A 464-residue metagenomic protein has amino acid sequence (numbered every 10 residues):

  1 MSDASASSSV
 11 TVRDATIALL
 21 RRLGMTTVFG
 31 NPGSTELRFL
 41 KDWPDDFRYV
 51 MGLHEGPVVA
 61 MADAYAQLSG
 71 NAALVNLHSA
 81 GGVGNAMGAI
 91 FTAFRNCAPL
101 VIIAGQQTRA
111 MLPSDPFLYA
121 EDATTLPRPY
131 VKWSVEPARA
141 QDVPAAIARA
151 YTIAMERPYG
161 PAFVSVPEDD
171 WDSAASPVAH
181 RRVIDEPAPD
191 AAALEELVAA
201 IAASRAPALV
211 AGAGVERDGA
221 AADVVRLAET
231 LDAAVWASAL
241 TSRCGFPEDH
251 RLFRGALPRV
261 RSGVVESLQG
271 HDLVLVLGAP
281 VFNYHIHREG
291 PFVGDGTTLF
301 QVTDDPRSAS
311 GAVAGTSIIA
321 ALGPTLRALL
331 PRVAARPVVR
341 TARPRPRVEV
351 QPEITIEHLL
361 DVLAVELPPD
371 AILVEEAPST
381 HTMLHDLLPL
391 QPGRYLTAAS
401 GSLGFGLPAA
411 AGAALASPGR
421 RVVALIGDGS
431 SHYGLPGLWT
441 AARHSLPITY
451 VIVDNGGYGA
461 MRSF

Functional and structural regions predicted by a protein language model:
S2, S9, G24-T27, Q67-S79 (+6 more regions): Structural signature of the thiamine diphosphate
S2-T11, Q141, P177-A179, G296-H381: Phosphate/pyrophosphate-binding active-site segments
R13-T26, N31-T35, F39-K41, T341-G419: Active-site diphosphate/adenylate-binding microenvironment
N31-G33, V50-A60, V75-G82, A138-R139 (+3 more regions): Active-site nucleophile and cofactor-binding loops and adjacent substrate-binding regions of central metabolic enzymes
F47-N76, W133, R251-S267: Glycine-rich oxoanion-binding loops at beta->alpha junctions
Q67, A213-F300, L387-R420, Y433-L435: Glycine-rich, anion-gripping cofactor-binding loops and their flanking helix/strand elements in enzyme active sites
I103, M111-Y119, R259, V265-L268 (+3 more regions): Thiamine diphosphate
A104-A146, T241-T341, G456: Glycine-rich, acidic loop regions that bind phosphate or pyrophosphate groups
